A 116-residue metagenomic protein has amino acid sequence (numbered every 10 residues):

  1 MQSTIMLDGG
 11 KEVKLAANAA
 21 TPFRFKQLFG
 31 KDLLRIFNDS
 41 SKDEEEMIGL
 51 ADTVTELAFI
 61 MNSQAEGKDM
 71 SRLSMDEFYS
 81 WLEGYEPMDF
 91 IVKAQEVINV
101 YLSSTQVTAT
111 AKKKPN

Functional and structural regions predicted by a protein language model:
M1-K11, F23, Q27, K31-I48 (+1 more regions): Charged interaction scaffolds used for protein-protein
V13-L15: Short hydrophobic-aromatic micro-motifs
N18: Residue-level signal for threonine
D52-Q64, E96: Short, hydrophobic/amphipathic alpha-helical patches that form generic packing surfaces within helical domains
